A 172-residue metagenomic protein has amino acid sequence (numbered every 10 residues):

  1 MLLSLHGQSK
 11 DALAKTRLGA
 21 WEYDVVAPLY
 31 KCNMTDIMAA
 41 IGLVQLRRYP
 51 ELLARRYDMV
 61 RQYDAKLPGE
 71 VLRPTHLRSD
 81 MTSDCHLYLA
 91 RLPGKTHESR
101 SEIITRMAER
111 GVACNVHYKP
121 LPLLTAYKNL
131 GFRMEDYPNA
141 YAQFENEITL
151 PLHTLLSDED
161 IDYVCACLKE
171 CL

Functional and structural regions predicted by a protein language model:
M1-L172: PLP-dependent aminotransferase class I/II
